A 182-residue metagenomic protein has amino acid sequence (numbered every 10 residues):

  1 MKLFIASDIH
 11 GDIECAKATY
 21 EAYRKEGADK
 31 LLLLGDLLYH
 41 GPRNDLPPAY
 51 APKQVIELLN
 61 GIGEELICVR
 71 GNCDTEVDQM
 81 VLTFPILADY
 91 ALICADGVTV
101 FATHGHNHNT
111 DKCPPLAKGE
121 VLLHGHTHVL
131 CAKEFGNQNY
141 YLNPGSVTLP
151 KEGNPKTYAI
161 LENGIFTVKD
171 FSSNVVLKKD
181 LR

Functional and structural regions predicted by a protein language model:
K2-A95: Core catalytic region of metal-dependent phosphoesterases/phosphodiesterases, especially metallo-beta-lactamase-like
L3, I13, Y20-E21, Y140 (+1 more regions): Catalytic phosphate/metal-binding cores of nucleic-acid and nucleotide-processing enzymes, i.e., regions that mediate
S7-H10, H104, D170: Conserved residues at beta->alpha junctions
H40-R43, E76-Q79, F101, N109-K112 (+1 more regions): Short acidic/glycine-rich loop or secondary-structure boundary segments that cap or lie
L59, I93, A102-H104, G145: Generic structural signal for conserved hydrophobic packing positions in ordered secondary structure
A88, T99, H106-S172, V176-K178: Conserved beta-sheet core of the metallophosphoesterase superfamily
